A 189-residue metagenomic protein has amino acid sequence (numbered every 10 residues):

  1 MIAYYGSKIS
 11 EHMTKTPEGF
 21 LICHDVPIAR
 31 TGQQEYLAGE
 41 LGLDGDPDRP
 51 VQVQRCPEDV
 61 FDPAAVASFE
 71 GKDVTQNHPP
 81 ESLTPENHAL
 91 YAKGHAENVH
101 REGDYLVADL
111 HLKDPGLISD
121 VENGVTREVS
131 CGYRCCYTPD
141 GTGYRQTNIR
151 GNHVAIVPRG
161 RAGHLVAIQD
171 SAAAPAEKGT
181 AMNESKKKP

Functional and structural regions predicted by a protein language model:
M1-A67: Polar/acidic, low-complexity leader/linker segments enriched in S/T/G and N/D
M1-I9, A176-P189: Short, intrinsically disordered N-terminal pre-domain segments
T31, E70-D73, R159: Non-catalytic alpha-helical coupling and interface elements of nucleotide-dependent molecular machines and regulators
E35-V53, E81-H88, V99, P139-Y144: Low-complexity, polar-biased intrinsically disordered regions enriched in Pro/Ser/Thr/Gly
R55-E58, P79, L110-P115: A structural micro-motif recognizing beta-strand termini and the immediately following turn/loop segments
A65-Y105, L110: A broadly used, surface-exposed interaction patch
Y91-K178: Residue microenvironments linked to proteolytic maturation and disulfide-stabilized extracellular modules
